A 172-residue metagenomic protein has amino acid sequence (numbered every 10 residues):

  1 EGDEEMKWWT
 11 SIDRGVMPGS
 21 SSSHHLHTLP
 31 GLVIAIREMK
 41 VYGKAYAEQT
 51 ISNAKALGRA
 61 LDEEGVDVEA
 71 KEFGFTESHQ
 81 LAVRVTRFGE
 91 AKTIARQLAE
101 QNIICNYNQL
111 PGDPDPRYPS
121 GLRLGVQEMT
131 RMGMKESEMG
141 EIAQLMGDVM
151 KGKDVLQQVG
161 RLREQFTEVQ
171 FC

Functional and structural regions predicted by a protein language model:
E1-T86, L162: Active-site C-terminal subdomain of aminotransferase-like
E48, R96, G140: Short alpha-helical basic/polar micro-motif
S52, P116-C172: PLP-dependent enzyme catalytic core of the Aspartate aminotransferase-like
A56, A60-E64, T93-Q101, V149: Generic non-transmembrane alpha-helical segments
D67-G133: Conserved PLP-binding catalytic core of the aspartate aminotransferase-like
